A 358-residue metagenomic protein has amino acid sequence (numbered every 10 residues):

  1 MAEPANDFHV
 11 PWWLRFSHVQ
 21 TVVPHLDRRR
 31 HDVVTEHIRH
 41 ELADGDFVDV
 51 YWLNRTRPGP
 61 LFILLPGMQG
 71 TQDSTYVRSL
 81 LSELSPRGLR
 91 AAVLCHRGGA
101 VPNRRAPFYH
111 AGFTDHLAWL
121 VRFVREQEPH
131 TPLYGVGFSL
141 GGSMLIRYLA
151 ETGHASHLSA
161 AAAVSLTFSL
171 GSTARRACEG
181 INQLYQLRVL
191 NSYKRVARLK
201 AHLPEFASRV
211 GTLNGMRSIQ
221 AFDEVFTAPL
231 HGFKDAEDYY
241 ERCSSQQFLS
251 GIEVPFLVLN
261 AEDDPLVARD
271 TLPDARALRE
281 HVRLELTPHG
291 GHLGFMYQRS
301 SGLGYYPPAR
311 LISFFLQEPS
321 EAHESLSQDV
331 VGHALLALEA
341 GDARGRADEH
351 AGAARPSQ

Functional and structural regions predicted by a protein language model:
S17-N54: N-terminal cap/lid segment of alpha/beta-hydrolase-fold proteins
L53-P102, F123: Short, surface-exposed "cap/lid" segments of acyl-processing enzymes
R97-Y134: Catalytic nucleophile-loop/oxyanion-hole region of alpha/beta-hydrolase and closely related hydrolase-like folds
E126-L230: Alpha/beta-hydrolase-fold enzymes
V225-F248: Active-site nucleophile elbow and catalytic-triad environment of alpha/beta-hydrolase enzymes
I252, V258-N260: Short beta-strand/loop motif that positions the catalytic acidic residue of the alpha/beta-hydrolase fold
E262-R283, T287: Conserved loop-alpha-helix segment in the C-terminal half of the alpha/beta-hydrolase fold that carries the catalytic
G290-G304: Catalytic histidine-centered segment of alpha/beta-hydrolase-like enzymes
